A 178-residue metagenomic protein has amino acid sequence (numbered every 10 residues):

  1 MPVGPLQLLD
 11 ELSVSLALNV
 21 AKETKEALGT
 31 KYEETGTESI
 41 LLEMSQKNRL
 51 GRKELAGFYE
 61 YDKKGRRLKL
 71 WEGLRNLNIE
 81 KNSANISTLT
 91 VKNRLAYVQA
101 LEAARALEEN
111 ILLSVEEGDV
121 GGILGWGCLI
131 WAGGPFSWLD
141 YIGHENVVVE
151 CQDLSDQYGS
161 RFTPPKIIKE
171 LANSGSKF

Functional and structural regions predicted by a protein language model:
M1-F178: N-terminal glycine-rich phosphate-binding loop for ADP-containing cofactors
